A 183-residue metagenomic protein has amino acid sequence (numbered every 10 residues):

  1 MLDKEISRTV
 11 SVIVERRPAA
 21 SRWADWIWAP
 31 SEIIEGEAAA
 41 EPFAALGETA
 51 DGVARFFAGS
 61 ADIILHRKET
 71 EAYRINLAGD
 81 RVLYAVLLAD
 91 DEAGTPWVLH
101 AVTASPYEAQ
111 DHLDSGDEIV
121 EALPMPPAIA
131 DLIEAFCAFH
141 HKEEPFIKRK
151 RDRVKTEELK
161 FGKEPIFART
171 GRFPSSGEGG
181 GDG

Functional and structural regions predicted by a protein language model:
M1-P127, K142-G183: Terminal targeting/leader modules
P127-H141: Amphipathic alpha-helical interface segments used for dimerization/assembly
